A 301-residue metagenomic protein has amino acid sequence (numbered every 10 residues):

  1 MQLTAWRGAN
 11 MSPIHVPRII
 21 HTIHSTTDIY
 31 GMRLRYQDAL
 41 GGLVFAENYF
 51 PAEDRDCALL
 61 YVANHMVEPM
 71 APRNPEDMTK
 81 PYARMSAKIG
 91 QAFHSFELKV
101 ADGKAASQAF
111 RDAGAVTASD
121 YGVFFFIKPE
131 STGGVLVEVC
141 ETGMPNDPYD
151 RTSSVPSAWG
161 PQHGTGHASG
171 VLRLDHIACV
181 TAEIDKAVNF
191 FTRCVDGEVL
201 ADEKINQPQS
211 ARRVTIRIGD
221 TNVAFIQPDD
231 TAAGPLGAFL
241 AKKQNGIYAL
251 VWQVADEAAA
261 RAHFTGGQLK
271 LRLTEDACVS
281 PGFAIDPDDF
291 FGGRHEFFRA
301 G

Functional and structural regions predicted by a protein language model:
L3-P13, E68, K104-G170, V214-I218 (+3 more regions): Vicinal oxygen chelate
L3-R33, Q91-L98, P145-V188, I247-L250: N-terminal beta-strand motif that seeds the catalytic metal site of vicinal oxygen chelate
W6-G8, E76-P81, W159-G164, D230-L236: Short amphipathic beta-strand starts and helix->beta connectors
P17, T26-L34, D38-A52, Y61 (+5 more regions): Vicinal oxygen chelate
F50-H65, Q207-T221: C-terminal "cap" of GNAT-fold acetyltransferases
A83-R84, Q207-Q209, A238: Short, glycine- and small/hydrophobic-rich beta-strand elements in well-ordered beta-sheets
G170-N222: Aromatic-anchored, glycine/proline-accented short structural segments that stabilize local strand-turns or short
D202, T215, N222, A233-G246: Acidic/His-leaning functional-site neighborhoods
